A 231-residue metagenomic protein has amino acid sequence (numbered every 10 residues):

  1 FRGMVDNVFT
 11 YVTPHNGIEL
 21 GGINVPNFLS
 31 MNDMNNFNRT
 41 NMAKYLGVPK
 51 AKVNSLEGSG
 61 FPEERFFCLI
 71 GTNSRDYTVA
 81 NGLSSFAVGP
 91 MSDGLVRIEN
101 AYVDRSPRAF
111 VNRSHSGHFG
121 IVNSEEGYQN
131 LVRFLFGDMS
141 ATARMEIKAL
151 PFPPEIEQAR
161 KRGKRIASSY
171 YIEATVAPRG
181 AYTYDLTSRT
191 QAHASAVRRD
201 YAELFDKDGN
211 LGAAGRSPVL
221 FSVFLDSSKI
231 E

Functional and structural regions predicted by a protein language model:
R2-I156, R162: Helical cap/lid subdomain of alpha/beta-hydrolase-fold lipid enzymes that gates access to the catalytic pocket
K164-E231: Extended non-globular C-terminal regions
